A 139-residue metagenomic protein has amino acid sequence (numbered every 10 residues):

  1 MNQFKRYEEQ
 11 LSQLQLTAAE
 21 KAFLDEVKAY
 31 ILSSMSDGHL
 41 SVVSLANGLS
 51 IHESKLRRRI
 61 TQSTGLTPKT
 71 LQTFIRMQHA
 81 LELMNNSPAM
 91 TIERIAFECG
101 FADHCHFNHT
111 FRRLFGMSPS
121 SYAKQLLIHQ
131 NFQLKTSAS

Functional and structural regions predicted by a protein language model:
M1-T17: Intrinsically disordered or compositionally simple regulatory linkers and C-terminal tails in signal-transduction
Q10, H109-S139: …primarily DNA-binding HTH/wHTH and HhH modules…
Q15, A19, E26-L40, I60 (+4 more regions): Basic, amphipathic alpha-helical hairpins
V43, Q62-A102, Q125-S139: Terminal helix-turn-helix DNA-binding modules in bacterial transcription factors
V43-I51, L56, I60-T61, R94-A102 (+2 more regions): Append "Primarily bacterial transcriptional regulators
